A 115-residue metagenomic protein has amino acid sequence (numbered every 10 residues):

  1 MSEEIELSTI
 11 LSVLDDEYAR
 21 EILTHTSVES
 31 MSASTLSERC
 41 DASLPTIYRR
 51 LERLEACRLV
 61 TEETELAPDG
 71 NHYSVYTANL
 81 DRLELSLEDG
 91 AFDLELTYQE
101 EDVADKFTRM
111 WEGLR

Functional and structural regions predicted by a protein language model:
E4-Y18, S32, T64-L87: Short, cationic-aromatic polyanion-contact patches
L14, L23-S30: Short helix-to-turn junction characteristic of helix-turn-helix DNA-binding domains, especially the helix
I22, T35-D41, L54: A short acidic, leucine-rich amphipathic alpha-helix
E29, S43-P45: Short coil turns linking two alpha-helices in DNA-binding domains
A33-L36, T46: PAS-family sensory domains
R50: Residues within the DNA-recognition helix of helix-turn-helix
R58-L59, T64: Glycine-centered, phosphate/nucleic-acid-interacting loop/turn motifs that mediate DNA/RNA or nucleotide
D81-R115: Amphipathic alpha-helical dimerization/coiled-coil segments that flank or bridge DNA-binding/regulatory modules
